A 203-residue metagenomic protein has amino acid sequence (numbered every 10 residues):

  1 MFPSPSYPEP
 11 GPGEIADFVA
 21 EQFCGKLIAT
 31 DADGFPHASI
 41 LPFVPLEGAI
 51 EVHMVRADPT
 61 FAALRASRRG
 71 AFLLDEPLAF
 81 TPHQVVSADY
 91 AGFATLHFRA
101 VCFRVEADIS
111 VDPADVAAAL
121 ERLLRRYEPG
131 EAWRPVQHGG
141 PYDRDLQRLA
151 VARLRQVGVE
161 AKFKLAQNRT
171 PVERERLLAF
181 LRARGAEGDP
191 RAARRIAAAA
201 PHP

Functional and structural regions predicted by a protein language model:
M1-E51: An N-terminal domain-cap segment
A16, Y90-F93, P141-R144: A generic local secondary-structure boundary/capping motif
A20-Q22, A38, P45-E47, R65-R69 (+3 more regions): Short connector loops at helix/strand junctions that flank enzyme active sites, especially segments positioning acidic
D33-F35, F43-E51, R56-P59, R69-G70 (+2 more regions): Short, charged/polar surface micro-motifs in flexible loops or helix N-caps
E51, A71, R104, V151-R155: Beta-strand secondary-structure signal
V52-A71, G185-E187, A197-P201: An N-terminal domain-start capping segment
A57-A119: Short, structured beta-strand-loop surface elements
D108-P203: C-terminal edge-of-domain segments
